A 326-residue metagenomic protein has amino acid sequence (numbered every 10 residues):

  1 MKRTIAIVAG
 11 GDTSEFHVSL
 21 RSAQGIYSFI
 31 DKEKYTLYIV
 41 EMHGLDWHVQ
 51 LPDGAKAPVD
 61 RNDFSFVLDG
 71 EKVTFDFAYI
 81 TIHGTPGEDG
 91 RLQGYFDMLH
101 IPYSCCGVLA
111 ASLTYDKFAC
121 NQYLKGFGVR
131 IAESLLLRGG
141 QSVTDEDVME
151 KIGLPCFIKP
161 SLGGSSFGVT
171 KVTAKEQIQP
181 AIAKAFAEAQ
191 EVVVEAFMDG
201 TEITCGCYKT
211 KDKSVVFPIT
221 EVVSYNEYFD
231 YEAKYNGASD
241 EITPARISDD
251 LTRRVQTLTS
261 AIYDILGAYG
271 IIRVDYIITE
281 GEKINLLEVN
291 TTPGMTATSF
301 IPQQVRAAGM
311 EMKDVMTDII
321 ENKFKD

Functional and structural regions predicted by a protein language model:
M1-L109, L113-Y115, A119, R138-E146 (+1 more regions): ATP-binding N-terminal substructure of ATP-dependent carboxylate-amine bond-forming enzymes
I5-A9, T13, L37, L113-G200 (+1 more regions): Active-site nucleotide/adenylate-binding loops and adjacent lid/helix of ATP-dependent enzymes
G84, V222-Y225, N290-Q304: Glycine-rich phosphate/pyrophosphate-binding beta-alpha loops
G94-Y103, A174, Q179, A307-A308: A glycine- and small-aliphatic-rich helix-loop capping segment at beta-alpha/alpha-beta transitions that lines
T173-T257, I278, K283-N285: Phosphate-binding site of ATP-dependent enzymes
A196, Y263-M295, V305: Conserved metal-phosphate-binding beta-hairpin within the catalytic cores of diverse ATP-dependent phosphoryl-transfer
E221-I272, Q303-D326: Active-site "cap" helix and flanking loop/linker of ATP-utilizing ligase/carboxylase catalytic domains
